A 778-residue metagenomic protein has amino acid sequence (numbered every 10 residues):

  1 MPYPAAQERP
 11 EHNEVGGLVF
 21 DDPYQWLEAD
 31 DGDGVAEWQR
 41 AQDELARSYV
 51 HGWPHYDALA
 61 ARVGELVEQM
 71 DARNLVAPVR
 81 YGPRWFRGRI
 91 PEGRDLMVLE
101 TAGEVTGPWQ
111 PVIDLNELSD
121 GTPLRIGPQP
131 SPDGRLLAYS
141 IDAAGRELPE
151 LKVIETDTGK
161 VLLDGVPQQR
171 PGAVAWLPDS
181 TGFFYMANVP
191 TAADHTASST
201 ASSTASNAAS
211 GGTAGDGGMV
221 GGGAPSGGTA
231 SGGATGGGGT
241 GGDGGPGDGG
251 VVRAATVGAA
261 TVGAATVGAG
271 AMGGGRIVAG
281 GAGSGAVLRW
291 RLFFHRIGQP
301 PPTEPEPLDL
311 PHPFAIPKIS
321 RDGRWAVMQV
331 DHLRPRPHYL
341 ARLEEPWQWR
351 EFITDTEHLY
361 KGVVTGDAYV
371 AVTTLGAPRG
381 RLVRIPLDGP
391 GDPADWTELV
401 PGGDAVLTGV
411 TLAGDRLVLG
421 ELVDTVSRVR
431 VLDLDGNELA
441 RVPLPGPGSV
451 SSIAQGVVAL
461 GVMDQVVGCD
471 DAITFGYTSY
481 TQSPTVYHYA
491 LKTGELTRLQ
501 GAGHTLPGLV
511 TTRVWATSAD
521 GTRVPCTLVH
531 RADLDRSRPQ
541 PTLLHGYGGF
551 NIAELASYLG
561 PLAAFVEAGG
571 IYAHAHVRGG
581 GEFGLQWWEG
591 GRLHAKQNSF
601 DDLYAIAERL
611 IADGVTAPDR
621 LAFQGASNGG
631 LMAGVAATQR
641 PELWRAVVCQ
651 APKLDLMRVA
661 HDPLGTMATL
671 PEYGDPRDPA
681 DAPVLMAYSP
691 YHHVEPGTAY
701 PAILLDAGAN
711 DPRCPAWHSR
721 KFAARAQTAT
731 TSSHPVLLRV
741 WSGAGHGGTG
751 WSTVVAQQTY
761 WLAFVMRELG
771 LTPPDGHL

Functional and structural regions predicted by a protein language model:
M1-A201, V251-V252, G270-L434, L439 (+7 more regions): Beta-propeller folds
R94-D95, R146-E147, T191-A193, R334-P337 (+22 more regions): Flexible loop/turn segments at secondary-structure boundaries
V105-G107, A144-R146, D157-K160, L177-S180 (+11 more regions): Secondary-structure transition/capping motifs at alpha-helix termini and the adjoining loop/turn into the next element
N116-P128, I141-R146, K160-L162, G476 (+4 more regions): Cap/lid segment of the alpha/beta-hydrolase catalytic domain
T200-M272, I277: Long, intrinsically disordered low-complexity tandem-repeat segments
V466-A490, L496-T497: Blade-level signature of beta-propeller repeat domains, shared across WD40, Kelch, NHL, RCC1 and BNR/Asp-box propellers
V577-L778: Active-site-proximal cap/loop segments of hydrolase catalytic domains
